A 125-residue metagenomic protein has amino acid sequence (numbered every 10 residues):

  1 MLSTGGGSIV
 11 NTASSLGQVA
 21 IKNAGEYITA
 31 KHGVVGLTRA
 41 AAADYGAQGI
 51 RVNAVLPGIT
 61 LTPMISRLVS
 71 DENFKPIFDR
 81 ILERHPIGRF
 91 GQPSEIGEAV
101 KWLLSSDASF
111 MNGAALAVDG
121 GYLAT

Functional and structural regions predicted by a protein language model:
L2-S3, Y45-A47, T60, L104: A short hydrophobic alpha-helix cap/turn motif
S14: Residue(s) in the substrate-gating loop at a strand-loop-helix junction that position the organic substrate next
Q18, P57-R67: Short, flexible catalytic-loop segment of classical short-chain dehydrogenase/reductase
V19-G25, A47-Q48, G88, S106: Active-site loop immediately N-terminal to the catalytic Tyr-X3-Lys motif of short-chain dehydrogenase/reductase
A30, T38: Active-site helix of classical SDR
G46, R51, M111-G113: Short, small/polar-rich loop/turn modules that mediate ligand/substrate recognition or access, typified
R51-P57, L61, L104, A117-D119: Conserved SDR Rossmann-fold cofactor-binding beta-strand/turn motif
R89-V118, L123: C-terminal substrate-recognition "lid" of short-chain dehydrogenase/reductases
